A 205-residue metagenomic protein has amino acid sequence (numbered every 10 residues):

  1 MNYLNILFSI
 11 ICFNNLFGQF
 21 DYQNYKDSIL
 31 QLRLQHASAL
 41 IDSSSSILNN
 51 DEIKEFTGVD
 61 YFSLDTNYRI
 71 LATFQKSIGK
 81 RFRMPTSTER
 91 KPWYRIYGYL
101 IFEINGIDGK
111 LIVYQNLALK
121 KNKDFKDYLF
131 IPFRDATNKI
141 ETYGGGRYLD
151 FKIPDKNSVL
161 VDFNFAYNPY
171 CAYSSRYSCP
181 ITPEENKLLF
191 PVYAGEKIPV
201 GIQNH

Functional and structural regions predicted by a protein language model:
M1-Q23: Bacterial Sec-dependent N-terminal signal peptides
F20-G79: Start-of-domain marker
Q23-K26, Y167-H205: Extended, aromatic/histidine-rich regions of cofactor-dependent oxidoreductases associated with respiratory
L71-T73, E103-N105, I112-Y114, R134 (+4 more regions): A structural detector for beta-sheet-dominated domains
I78-G144: Mid-length scaffold segments of soluble, non-membrane domains
L117-K120, G145-R147, Y177, N204: Exposed acidic/polar residues on beta-strands and adjacent loops within beta-sheet cores, strongest in beta-propeller
A118-K126, F151-V159, V200: Short, surface-exposed linear segments at secondary-structure transitions and domain or protein termini
F130-Y167: Acidic, glycine-rich flexible loop segments
